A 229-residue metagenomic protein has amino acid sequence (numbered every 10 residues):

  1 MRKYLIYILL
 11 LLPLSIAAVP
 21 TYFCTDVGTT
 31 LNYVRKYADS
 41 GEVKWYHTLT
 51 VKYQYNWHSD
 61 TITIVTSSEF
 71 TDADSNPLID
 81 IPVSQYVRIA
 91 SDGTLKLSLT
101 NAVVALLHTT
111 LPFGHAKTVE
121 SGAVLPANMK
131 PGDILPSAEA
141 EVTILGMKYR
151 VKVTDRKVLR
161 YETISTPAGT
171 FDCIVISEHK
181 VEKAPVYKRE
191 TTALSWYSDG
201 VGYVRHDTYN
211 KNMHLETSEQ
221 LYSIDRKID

Functional and structural regions predicted by a protein language model:
Y4-L14: Sec-dependent N-terminal signal peptides
V19-D229: Conserved functional acidic sites
